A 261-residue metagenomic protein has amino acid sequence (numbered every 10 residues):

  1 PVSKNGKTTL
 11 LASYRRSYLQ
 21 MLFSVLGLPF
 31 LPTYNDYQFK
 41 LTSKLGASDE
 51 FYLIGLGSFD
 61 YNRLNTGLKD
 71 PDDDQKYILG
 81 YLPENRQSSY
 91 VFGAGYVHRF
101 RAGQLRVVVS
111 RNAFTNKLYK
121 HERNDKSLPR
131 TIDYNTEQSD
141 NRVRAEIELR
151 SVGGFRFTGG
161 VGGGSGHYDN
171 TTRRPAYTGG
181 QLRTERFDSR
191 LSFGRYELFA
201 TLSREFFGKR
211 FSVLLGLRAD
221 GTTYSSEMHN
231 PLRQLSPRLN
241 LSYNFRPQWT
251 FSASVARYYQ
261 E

Functional and structural regions predicted by a protein language model:
P1, N35-F39, G55-G57, S88-A94 (+4 more regions): Hydrophobic, lipid-facing positions within transmembrane beta-strands of outer-membrane proteins
P1-K4, T42-G46, G95-R101, E148-R156 (+2 more regions): Structural signature of outer-membrane beta-barrel channels/translocons
P1-P29, D36-K44, Y52-L56: Predominantly transmembrane beta-strands of Gram-negative outer membrane beta-barrel pores used for transport
T8-L10, S48-F51, A102-L105, T115 (+3 more regions): Repeated loop/turn-to-beta-strand initiation elements of outer-membrane beta-barrel proteins
R16-Q20, G57-Y61, F100-A102, R111-T115 (+5 more regions): Transmembrane beta-strands of outer-membrane beta-barrel pores
L19, S24-L31, E50-R99, A113-Q138: Flexible loop and strand-edge segments within Gram-negative outer membrane beta-barrel domains
L56, V152-R156, G162, R186-E261: Structural signature of Gram-negative outer-membrane beta-barrels, strongest in the C-terminal barrel of TonB-dependent
G67-D72, T115-K117, T172-P175, Y243 (+1 more regions): Surface-exposed extracellular loop regions of Gram-negative outer-membrane beta-barrel proteins, predominantly
